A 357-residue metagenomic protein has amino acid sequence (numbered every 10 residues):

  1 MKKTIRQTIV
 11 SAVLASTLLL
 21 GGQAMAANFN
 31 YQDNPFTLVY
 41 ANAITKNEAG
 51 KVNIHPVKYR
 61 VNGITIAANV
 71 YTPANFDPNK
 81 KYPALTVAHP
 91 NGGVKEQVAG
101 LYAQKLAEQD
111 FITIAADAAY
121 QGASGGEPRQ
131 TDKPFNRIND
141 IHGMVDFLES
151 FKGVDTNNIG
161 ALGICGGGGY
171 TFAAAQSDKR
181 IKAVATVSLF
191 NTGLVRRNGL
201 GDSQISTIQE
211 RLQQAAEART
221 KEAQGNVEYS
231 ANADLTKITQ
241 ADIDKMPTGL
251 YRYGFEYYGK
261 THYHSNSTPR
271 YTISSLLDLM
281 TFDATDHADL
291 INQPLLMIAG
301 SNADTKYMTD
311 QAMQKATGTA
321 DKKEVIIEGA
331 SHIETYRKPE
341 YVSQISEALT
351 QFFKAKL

Functional and structural regions predicted by a protein language model:
Y31-K80: N-terminal cap/lid segment of alpha/beta-hydrolase-fold proteins
N79-P90: Short beta-strand element of the alpha/beta-hydrolase
G92-Q104, A118, T309: The serine-hydrolase catalytic nucleophile loop
K105-G125: Conserved alpha/beta-hydrolase
T131-K152: Alpha/beta-hydrolase active-site loop
F172-E256: Alpha/beta-hydrolase-fold enzymes
I291, M297-A299: Short beta-strand/loop motif that positions the catalytic acidic residue of the alpha/beta-hydrolase fold
A330-V342: Catalytic histidine-centered segment of alpha/beta-hydrolase-like enzymes
